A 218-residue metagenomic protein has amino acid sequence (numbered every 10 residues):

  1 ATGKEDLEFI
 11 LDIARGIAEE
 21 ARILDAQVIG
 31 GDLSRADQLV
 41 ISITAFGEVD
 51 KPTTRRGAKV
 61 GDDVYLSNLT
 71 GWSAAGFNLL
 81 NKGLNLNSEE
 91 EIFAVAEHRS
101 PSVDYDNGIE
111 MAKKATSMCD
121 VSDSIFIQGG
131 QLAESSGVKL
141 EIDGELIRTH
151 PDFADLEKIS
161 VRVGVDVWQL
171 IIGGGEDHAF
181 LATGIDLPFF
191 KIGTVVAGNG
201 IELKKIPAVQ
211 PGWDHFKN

Functional and structural regions predicted by a protein language model:
A1-N81, T194: Glycine-rich anion-binding loops of enzyme active sites
T2-E5, L79, H98-G174: Active-site-proximal betaalpha loop/short-helix elements that scaffold phosphoryl/nucleotidyl transfer chemistry
T44-T54, E90-E110, V163: Active-site glycine-rich loop that binds ribose-phosphate moieties when present
F46, L181-I185: Short hydrophobic/aromatic beta-strand micro-patches that form the beta-sheet surface supporting nucleotide- or nucleic
P52-T53, D186-F189: Short, conserved charged micro-motifs
D62-D63, D177-F180: Short, surface-exposed beta-edge/turn micro-motifs
P101, I147-P151, P188-N218: Acidic, Ser/Thr/Pro-rich beta/coil linker or hinge segments at domain junctions
V163, I172-E176, I185, V196-A197: A structural signal for short secondary-structure junctions
